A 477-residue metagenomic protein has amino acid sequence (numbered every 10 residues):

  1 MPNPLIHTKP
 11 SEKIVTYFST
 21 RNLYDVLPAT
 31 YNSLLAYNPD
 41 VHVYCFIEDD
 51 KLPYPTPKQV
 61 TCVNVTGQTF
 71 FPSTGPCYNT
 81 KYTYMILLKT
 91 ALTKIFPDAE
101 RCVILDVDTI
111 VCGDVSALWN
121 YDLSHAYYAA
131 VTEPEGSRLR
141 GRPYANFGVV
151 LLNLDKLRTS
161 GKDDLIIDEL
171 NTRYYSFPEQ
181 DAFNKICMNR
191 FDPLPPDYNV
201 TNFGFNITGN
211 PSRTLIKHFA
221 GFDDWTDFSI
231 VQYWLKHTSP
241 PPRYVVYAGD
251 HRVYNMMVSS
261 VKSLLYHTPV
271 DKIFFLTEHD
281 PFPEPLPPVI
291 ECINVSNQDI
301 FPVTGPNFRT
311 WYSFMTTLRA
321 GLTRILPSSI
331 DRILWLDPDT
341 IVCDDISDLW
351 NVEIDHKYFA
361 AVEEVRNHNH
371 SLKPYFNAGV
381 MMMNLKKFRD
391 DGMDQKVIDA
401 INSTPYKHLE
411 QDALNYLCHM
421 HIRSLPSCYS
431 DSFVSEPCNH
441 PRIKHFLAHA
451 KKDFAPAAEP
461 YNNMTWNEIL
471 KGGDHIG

Functional and structural regions predicted by a protein language model:
N3-S19, A29, C45, L152-S259 (+4 more regions): A glycosyltransferase accessory/donor-loop signature
S33-D40, S263-V270: Short, acidic, metal-binding catalytic loop of nucleotide-sugar glycosyltransferases
V43-E48, A130, K272-E278, A361: Short internal beta-strands
I47-L52, G67, V115, P134 (+5 more regions): Short, polar loop motifs at secondary-structure junctions
P55-K94, L286-R324: Active-site-proximal specificity loops/subdomain of glycosyltransferases
C102, I333: Short aromatic/hydrophobic "clamp" motif used to bind/position activated sugar donors
L105, L336: Catalytic metal- and UDP-sugar-binding loop of GT-A-like glycosyltransferases, i.e., residues flanking the conserved
T109-L139, T340-S371: Conserved donor-nucleotide/metal-binding helix-loop-beta segment in metal-dependent transferases, i.e., the alpha-helix
